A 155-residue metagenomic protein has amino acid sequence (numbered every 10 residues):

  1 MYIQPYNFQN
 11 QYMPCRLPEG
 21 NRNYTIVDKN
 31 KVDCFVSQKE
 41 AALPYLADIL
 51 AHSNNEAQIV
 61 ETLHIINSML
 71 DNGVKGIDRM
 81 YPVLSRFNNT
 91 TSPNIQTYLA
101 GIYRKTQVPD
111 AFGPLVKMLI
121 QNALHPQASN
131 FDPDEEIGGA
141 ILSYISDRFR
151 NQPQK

Functional and structural regions predicted by a protein language model:
Y2-C15, S37-I49, G73-F87, V108-Q121 (+1 more regions): Amphipathic alpha-helical scaffolding segments comprising HEAT/armadillo-like alpha-solenoid repeats
P18-Q38, D48-A51, A57-V74, P82-R86 (+2 more regions): Structural detector for internal amphipathic alpha-helices that build alpha-solenoid repeat scaffolds
